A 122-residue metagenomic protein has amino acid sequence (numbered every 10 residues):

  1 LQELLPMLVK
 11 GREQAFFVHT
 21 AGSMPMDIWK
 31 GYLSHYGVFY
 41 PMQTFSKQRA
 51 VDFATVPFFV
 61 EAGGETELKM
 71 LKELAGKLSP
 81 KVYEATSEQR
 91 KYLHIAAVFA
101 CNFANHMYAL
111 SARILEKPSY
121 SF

Functional and structural regions predicted by a protein language model:
L1-V51, L71: Rossmann-like NAD(P)(H) cofactor-binding subdomain of soluble oxidoreductases
A50-F122: Internal alpha-helical scaffold of NAD(P)-dependent oxidoreductase catalytic cores
